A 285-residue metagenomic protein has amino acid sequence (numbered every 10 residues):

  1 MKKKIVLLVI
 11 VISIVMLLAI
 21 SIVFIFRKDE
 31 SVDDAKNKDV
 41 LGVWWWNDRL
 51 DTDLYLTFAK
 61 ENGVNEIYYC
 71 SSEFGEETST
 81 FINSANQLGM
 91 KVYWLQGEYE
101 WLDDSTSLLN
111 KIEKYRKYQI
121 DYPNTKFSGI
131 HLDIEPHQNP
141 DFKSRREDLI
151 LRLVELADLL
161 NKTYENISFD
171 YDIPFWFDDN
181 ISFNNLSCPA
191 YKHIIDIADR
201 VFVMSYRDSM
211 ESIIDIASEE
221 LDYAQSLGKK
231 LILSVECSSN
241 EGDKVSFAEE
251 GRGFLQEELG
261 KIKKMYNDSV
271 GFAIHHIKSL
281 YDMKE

Functional and structural regions predicted by a protein language model:
M1-V15: N-terminal Sec-pathway targeting helices
F26-N65, C70-E73, Y171-F175, S238 (+1 more regions): Boundary/entry segment of secreted carbohydrate-active catalytic domains
W44-W46, V92-E100, L153-C188, K230-N240 (+1 more regions): Aromatic-lined carbohydrate-recognition surfaces of secreted/lumenal glycan-active proteins
W45-K60, T106-D121, S182-I194, I213-I216 (+1 more regions): Short, acidic/polar
V64, Y69-S72, I134-Q138, L186-I214: Aromatic- and acid-rich polysaccharide-binding/catalytic face of secreted or lumenal carbohydrate-active enzymes
Y115-I150, S269-H276: Active-site groove signature of glycoside hydrolases
D158, S168-F169, R200-G242: Glycoside hydrolase catalytic-domain groove-lining segments
Y206-M210, K230-E285: Substrate-binding cleft of secreted/luminal carbohydrate-active enzymes
